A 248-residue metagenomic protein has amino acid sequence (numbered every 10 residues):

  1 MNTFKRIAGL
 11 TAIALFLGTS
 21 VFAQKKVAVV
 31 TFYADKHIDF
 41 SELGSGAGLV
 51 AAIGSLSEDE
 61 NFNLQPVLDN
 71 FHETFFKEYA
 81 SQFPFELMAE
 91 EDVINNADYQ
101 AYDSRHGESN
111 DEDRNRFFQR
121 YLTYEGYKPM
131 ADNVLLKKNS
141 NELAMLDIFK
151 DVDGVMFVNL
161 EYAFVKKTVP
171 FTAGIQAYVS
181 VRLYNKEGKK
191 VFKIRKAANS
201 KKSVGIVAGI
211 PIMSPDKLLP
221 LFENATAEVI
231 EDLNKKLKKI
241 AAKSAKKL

Functional and structural regions predicted by a protein language model:
M1-K26: Bacterial Sec-dependent N-terminal signal peptides
N2, G18, P84-F85, D153 (+1 more regions): Solvent-exposed, well-ordered amphipathic alpha-helical segments that flank/support binding or catalytic loops
G9, A14-F16, V93, D98 (+1 more regions): Acidic/proline-rich low-complexity IDRs
A23, I38-D39, A52, S57: Active-site-adjacent structural segments surrounding the nucleophilic cysteine of cysteine proteases and isopeptidases
K25-S41, L135-L248: C-terminal/domain-edge helix-coil "capping" segments
G46-F157, K186-K193: N-terminal segment of the mature soluble domain
